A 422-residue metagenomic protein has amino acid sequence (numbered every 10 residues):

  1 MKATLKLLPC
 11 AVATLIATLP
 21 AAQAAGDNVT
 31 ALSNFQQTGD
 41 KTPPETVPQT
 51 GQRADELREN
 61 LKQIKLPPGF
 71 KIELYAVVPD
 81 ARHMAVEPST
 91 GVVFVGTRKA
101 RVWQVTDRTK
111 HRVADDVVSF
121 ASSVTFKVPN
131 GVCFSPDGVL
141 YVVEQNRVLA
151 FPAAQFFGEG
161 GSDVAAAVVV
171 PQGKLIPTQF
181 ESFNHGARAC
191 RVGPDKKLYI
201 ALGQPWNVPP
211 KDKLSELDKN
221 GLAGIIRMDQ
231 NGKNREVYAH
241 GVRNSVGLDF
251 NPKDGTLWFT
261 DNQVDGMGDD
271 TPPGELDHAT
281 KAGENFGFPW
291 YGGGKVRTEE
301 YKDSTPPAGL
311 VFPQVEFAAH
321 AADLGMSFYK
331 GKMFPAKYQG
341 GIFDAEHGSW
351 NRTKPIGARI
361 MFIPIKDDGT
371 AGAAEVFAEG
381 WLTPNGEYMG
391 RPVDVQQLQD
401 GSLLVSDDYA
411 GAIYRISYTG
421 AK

Functional and structural regions predicted by a protein language model:
G26-P67, A187, Q204-D212, K219-E236 (+5 more regions): Beta-propeller domain segments
L74-P79, F120-T125, V170-S182, V237-G241 (+3 more regions): Surface loop/turn motifs at the tips and blade-to-blade linkers of beta-strand repeat domains
A76, A85-V86, C133, R191 (+3 more regions): Conserved beta-strand position repeated across blades of beta-propeller domains
R82, Q104-D107, H111-G138: Blade-loop segments of beta-propeller domains
G91-G96, V139-V142, K197-A201, T256-T260 (+3 more regions): Conserved beta-propeller blade signature
R101-Q104, R147-L149, G224-I226, E275 (+2 more regions): A short loop-to-beta-strand structural motif that recurs across blades of beta-propeller domains
V117-S123, K127-N130, Q145-G193: Asp-box/WD-like beta-propeller blade repeats and closely related beta-sheet repeat scaffolds
Q396-K422: Blade-level signature of beta-propeller repeat domains, shared across WD40, Kelch, NHL, RCC1 and BNR/Asp-box propellers
